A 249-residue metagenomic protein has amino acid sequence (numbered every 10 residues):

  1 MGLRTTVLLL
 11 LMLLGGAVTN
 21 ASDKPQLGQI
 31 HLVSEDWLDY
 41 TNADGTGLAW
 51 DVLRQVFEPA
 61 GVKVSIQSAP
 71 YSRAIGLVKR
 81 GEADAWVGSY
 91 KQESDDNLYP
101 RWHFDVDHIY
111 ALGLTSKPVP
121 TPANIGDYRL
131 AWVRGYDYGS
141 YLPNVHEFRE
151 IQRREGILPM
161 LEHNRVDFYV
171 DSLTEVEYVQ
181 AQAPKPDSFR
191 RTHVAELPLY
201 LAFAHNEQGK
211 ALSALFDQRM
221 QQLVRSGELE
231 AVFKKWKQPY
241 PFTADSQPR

Functional and structural regions predicted by a protein language model:
T6-G16: Bacterial N-terminal signal peptides
S22-N97, A131, S226, W236: Extracytoplasmic small-molecule ligand-binding "clamshell" domains of the periplasmic binding protein/Venus flytrap
S34-E35, V106-I109, A181-R219, Y240-P248: Periplasmic-binding protein-like
L48, V52, N124-G126, S172 (+3 more regions): Short amphipathic alpha-helical coupling segments at ligand-binding clamshell hinges and other catalytic/signaling
K63-P70, H146-R153, I157-M160, R191: Short beta-strand-to-loop elements that line the ligand-binding cleft of bilobed periplasmic-binding protein-like
G76-R80, S89-N97, D167-A195: A ligand-binding cleft/hinge motif common to bilobed small-molecule-binding domains
L112-L130: Flexible hinge/capping segments at coil-to-helix
D137-R153, F189, M220-R249: Ligand-binding clefts/hinges and TM-proximal coupling segments of bilobed small-molecule sensing domains
